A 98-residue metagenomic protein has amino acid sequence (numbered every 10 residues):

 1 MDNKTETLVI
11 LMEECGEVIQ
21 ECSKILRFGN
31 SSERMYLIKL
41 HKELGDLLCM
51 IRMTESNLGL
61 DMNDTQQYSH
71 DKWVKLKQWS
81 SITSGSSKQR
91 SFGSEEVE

Functional and structural regions predicted by a protein language model:
M1-L44, L48-E98: Flexible "arm" and connector segments at domain edges
